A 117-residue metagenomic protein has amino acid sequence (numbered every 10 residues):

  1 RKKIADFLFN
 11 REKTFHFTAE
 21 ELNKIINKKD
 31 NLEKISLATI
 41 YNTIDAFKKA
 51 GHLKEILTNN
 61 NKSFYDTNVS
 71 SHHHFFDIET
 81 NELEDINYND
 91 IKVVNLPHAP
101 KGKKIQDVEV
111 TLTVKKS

Functional and structural regions predicted by a protein language model:
K3-F7: Pre-recognition alpha-helix immediately N-terminal to the DNA-recognition helix within helix-turn-helix or winged-helix
R11-T18: Short capping segments at the starts of secondary-structure elements
T18-N31: DNA-recognition alpha helix
N31-E33, Y65: Positively charged, aromatic-enriched patches within helix-turn-helix-type DNA-binding elements, predominantly
I40-A50: Basic amphipathic alpha-helical segments that dock to polyanions
A50-S117: Non-DNA-binding regulatory cores of transcription-related proteins, predominantly C-terminal effector-binding
